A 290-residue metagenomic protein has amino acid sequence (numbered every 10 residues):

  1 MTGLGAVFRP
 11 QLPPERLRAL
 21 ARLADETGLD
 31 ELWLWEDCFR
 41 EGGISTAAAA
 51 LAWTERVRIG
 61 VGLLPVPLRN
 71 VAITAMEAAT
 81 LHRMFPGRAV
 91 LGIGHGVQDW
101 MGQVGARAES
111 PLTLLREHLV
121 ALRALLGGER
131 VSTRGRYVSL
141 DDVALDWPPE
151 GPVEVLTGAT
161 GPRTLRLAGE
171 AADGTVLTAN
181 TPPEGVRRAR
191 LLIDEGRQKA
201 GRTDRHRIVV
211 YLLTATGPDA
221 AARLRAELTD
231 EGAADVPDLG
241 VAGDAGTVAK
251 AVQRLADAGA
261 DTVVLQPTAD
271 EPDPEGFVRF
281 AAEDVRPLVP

Functional and structural regions predicted by a protein language model:
M1-P290: Active-site-adjacent structural elements that line small-molecule/cofactor binding pockets in enzymes
